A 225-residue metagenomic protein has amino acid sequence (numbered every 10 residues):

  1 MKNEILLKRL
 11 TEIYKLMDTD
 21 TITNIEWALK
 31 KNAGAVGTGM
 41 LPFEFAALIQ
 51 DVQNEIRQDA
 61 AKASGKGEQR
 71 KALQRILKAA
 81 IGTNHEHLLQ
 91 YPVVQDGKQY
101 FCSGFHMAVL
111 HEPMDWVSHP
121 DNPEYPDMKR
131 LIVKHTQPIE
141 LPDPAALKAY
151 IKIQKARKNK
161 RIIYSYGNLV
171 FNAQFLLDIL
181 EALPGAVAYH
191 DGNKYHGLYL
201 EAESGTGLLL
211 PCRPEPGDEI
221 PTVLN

Functional and structural regions predicted by a protein language model:
K2-N225: DNA polymerase processivity clamps
